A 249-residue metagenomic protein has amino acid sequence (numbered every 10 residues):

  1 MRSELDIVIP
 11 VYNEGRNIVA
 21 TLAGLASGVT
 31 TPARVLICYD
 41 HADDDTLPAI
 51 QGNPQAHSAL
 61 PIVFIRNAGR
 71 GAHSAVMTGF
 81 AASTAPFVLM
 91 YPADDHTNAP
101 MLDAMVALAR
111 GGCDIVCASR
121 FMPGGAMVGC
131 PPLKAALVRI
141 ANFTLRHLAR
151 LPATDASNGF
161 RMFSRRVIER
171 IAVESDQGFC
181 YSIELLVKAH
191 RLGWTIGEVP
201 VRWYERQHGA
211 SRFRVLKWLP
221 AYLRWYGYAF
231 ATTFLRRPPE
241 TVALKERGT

Functional and structural regions predicted by a protein language model:
M1-G24: N-proximal low-complexity "stem/linker" segments adjacent to membrane-targeting elements
E4-D6, R34, E184: Cell-envelope/extracellular polymer assembly enzymes that use nucleotide-activated donors
R16-A20, D44-N53: Acidic helix N-cap motif at the loop->helix transition within catalytic regions of sugar-transfer enzymes
A23-P32: Short, acidic, metal-binding catalytic loop of nucleotide-sugar glycosyltransferases
A33, L47-A82: Conserved donor nucleotide-binding strand/loop of the catalytic core
Y39-P48, D95: A conserved acidic beta->alpha catalytic loop
N67-A82, F87, P100-F179, Y204-L223 (+2 more regions): Acceptor/aglycone-binding surface of glycosyltransferases and processive sugar-polymer synthases
P86-H96: Short beta-strand-to-loop acidic/aromatic patch adjacent to the donor-nucleotide binding site
